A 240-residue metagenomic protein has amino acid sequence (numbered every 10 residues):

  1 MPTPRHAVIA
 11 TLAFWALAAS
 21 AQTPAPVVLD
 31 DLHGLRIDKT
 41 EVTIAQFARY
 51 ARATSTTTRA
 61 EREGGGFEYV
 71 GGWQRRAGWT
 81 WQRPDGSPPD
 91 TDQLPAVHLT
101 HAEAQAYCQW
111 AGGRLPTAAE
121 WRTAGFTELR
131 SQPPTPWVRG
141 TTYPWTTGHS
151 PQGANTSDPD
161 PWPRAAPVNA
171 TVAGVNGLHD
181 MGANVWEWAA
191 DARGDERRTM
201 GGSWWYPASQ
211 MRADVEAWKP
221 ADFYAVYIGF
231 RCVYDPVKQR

Functional and structural regions predicted by a protein language model:
P2-P84, H101-A102, T127-S131, Y227-R240: Short, compositionally biased
T57, G64-V70, R75-A217, V226: Functional-site microenvironments in short loops/helix caps that host divalent-cation chemistry
D222-Y224: A generic structural micro-feature
